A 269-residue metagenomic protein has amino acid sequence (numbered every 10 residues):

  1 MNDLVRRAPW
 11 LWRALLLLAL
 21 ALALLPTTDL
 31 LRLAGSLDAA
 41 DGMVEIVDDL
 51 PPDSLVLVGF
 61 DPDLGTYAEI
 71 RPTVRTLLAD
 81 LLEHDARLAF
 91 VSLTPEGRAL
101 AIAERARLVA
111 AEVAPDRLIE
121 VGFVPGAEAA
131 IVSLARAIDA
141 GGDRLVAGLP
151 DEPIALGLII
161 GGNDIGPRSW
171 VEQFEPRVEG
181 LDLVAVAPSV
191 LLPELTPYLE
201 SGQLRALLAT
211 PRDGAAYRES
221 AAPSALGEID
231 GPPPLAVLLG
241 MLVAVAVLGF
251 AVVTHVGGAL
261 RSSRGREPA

Functional and structural regions predicted by a protein language model:
L4-R7, G249-A269: Juxtamembrane interface at the cytosolic side of transmembrane helices
W12-P26: Hydrophobic membrane-insertion alpha-helices, especially the h-region of bacterial N-terminal signal peptides
L31-D49: Alpha-helical transmembrane signal-anchor/signal-peptide segments
M43-P72: Short extracytoplasmic
G65-D116: Membrane-embedded segments
R117-T196: Membrane-proximal low-complexity regions enriched in glycine and acidic/polar residues
A209-L239: Short, aromatic-rich amphipathic segments at membrane interfaces that lie adjacent to a transmembrane helix or signal
G231-A259: Selective detector of the "anchor" transmembrane alpha-helix that sits immediately C-terminal
